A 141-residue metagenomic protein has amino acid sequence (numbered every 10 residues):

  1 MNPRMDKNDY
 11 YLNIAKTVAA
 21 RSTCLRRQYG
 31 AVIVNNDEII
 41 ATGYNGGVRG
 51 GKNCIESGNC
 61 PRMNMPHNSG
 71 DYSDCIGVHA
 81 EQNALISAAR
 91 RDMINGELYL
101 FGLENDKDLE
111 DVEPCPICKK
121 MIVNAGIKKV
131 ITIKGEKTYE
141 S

Functional and structural regions predicted by a protein language model:
N2-D6, N13, A41-S141: Zn2+-dependent cytidine deaminase-like catalytic core
N2-Q28: Short, basic/aromatic recognition patches
T23-L25, I33, R90-R91: Short, conserved, surface-exposed binding loops centered on an aromatic residue
Q28-T42: Short beta-strand scaffold segments in enzyme catalytic cores
